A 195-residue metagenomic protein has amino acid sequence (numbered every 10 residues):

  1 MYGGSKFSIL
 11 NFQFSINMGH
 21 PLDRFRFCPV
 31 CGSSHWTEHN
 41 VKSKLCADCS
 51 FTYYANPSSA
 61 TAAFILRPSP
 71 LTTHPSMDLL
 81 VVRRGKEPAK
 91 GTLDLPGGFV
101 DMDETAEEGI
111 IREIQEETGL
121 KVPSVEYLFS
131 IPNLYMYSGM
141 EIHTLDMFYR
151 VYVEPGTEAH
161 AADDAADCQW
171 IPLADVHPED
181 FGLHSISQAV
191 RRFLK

Functional and structural regions predicted by a protein language model:
M1, S5-N17, S69-M77: Short, basic, low-complexity termini and linkers enriched in Ser/Thr/Gly/Pro that act as targeting/leader peptides
N17-R24, G156-K195: Nudix hydrolase/Nudix homology domain
F25-F27, S43: Residues immediately within or flanking Cys/His clusters that coordinate Zn2+ in small zinc-binding modules
W36-T37, Y54: Short functional micro-motifs and their immediate structural scaffolds
E38, K121-S130: A short coil-to-beta-strand element that immediately follows conserved catalytic motifs
K44-L79: Conserved N-terminal beta-strand and adjoining loop/helix that marks the start of the Nudix/MutT-like hydrolase domain
M77-E116: Conserved Nudix-box catalytic region and its N-terminal flanking loop in Nudix hydrolases and closely related
F129-T157: Active-site-adjacent beta-strand/loop module that shapes the phosphate/pyrophosphate-binding cleft
